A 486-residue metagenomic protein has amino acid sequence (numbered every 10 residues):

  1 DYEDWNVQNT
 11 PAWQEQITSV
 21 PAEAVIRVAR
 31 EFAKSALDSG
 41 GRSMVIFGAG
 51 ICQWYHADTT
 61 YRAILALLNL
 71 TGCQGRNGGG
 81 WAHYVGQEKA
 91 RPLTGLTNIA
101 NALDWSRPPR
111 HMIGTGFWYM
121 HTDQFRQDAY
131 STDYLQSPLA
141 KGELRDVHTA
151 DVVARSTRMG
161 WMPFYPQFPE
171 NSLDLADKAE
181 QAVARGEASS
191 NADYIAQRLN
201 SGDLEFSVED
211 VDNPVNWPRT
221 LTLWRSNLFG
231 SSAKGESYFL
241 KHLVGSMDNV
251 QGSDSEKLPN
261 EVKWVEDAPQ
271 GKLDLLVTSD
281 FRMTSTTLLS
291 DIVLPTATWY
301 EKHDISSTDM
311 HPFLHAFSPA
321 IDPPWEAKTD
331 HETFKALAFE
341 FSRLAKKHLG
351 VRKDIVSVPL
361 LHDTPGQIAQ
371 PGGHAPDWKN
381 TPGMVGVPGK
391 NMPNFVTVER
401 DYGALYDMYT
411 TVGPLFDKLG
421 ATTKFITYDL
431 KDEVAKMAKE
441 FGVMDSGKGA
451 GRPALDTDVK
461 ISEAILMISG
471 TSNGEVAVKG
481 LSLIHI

Functional and structural regions predicted by a protein language model:
D1-T278, M283-I484: Domain-level signature for respiratory redox metalloenzymes
